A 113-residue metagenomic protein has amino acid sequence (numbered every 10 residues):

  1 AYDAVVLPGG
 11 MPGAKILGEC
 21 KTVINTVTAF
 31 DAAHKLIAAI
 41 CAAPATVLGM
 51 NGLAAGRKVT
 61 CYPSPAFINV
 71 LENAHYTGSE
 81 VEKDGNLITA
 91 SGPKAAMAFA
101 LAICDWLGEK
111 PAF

Functional and structural regions predicted by a protein language model:
A1-F113: Active-site-adjacent pocket-lining segments in enzyme domains
